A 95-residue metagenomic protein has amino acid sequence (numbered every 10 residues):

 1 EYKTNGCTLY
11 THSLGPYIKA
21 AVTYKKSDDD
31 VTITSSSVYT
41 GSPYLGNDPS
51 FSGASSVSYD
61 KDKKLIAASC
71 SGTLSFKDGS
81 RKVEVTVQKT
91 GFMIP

Functional and structural regions predicted by a protein language model:
E1-P95: Mature secreted bioactive peptide module from preproproteins
